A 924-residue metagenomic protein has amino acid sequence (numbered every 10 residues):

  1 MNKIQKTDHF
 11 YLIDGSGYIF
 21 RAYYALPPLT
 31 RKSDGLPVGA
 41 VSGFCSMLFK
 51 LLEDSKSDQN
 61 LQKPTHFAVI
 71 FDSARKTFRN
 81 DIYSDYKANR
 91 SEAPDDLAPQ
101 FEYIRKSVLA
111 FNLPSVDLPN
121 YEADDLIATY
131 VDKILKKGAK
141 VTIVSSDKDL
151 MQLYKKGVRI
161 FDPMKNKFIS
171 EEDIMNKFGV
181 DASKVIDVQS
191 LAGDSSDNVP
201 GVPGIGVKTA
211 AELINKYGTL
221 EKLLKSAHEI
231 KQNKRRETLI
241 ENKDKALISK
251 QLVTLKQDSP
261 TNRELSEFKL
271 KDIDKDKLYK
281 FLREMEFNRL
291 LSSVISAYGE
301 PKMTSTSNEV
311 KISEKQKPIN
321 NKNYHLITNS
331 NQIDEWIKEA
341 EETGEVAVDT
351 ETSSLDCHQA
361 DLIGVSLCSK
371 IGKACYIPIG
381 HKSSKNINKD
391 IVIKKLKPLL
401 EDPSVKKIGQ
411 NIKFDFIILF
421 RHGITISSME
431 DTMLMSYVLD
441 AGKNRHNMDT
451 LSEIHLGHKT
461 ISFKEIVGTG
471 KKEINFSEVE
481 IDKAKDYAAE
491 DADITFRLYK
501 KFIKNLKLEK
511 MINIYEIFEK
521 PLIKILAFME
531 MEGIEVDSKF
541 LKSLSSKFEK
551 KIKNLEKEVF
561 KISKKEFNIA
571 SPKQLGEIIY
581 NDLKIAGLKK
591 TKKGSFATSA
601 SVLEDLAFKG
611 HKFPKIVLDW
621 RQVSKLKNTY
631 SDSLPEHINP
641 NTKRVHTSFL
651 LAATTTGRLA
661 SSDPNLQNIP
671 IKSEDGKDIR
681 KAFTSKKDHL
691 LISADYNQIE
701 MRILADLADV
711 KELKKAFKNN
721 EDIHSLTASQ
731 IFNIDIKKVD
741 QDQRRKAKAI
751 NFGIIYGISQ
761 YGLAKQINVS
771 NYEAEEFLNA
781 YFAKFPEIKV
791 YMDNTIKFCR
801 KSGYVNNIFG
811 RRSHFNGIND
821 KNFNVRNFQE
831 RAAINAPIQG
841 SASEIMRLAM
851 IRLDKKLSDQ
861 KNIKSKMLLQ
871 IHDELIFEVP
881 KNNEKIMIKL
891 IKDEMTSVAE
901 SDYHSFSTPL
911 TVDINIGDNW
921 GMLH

Functional and structural regions predicted by a protein language model:
N2-D8, P28-R31, A88-P260, E453: Extended two-metal-dependent nuclease catalytic cores across DNA- and RNA-processing enzymes
N2-F71, R75-K87, P99-R105, K243 (+2 more regions): Extended, highly charged clamp/arch subdomains and adjacent linkers that form or line substrate-binding channels
I4, D8-F10, R21-D58, S84-D96 (+6 more regions): Conserved RNase H-like, two-metal-ion catalytic cores of nucleic-acid enzymes
L12-I13, I143-S145, V346-V348, G409 (+3 more regions): Short hydrophobic beta-strand that contains or immediately precedes a catalytic carboxylate
D85-P99, L153-V180, R236-T238, Y376-D390 (+3 more regions): Short alpha-helix plus adjacent loop in nuclease-associated cores
N242-H381, S427, K443, L451 (+10 more regions): Conserved "right-hand" nucleotidyltransferase catalytic core of DNA-directed polymerases
I474-S477, K524, M531, N639 (+8 more regions): Conserved catalytic core of nucleic-acid polymerases
N554-K557, K561-K615, A783-N835, E878 (+1 more regions): C-terminal polymerase-core module
